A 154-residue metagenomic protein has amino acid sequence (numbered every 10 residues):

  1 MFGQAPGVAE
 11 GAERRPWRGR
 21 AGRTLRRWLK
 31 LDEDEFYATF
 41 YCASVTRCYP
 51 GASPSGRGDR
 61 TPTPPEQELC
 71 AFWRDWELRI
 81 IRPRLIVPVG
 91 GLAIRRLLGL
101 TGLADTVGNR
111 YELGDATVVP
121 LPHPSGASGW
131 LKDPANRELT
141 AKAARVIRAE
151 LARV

Functional and structural regions predicted by a protein language model:
M1-V154: A polyanion-binding, active-site-adjacent surface
